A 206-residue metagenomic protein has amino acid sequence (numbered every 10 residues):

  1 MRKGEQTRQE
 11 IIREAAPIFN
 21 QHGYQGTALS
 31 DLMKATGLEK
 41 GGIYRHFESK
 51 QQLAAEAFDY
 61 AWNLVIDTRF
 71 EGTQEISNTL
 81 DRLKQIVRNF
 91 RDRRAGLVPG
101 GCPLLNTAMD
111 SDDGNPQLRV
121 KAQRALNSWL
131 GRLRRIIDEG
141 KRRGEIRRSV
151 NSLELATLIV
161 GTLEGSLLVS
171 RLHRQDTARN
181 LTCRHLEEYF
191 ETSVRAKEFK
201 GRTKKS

Functional and structural regions predicted by a protein language model:
Q6, E10-P17, Q21, A35 (+5 more regions): Alpha-helical structural segments
I18-T27, F47: Short helix/strand-capping hinge loops at secondary-structure junctions that flank key functional elements
S30: Residues within the helices of the helix-turn-helix
T36-F47: Short hydrophobic/aromatic patch on the recognition helix
R82, G96-Q117: Amphipathic alpha-helical segments used for helix-helix packing
Q85-R93, N127-R143, T162, L172-S206: C-terminal peripheral helix-coil segments that are non-catalytic and often amphipathic
V120-R124, R142-L158, T177: All-alpha amphipathic helical-bundle segments outside canonical DNA-binding/catalytic cores that form hydrophobic
R148-V169, H185-Y189: Hydrophobic alpha-helical segments that form the core of small-molecule binding pockets and/or dimer interfaces
